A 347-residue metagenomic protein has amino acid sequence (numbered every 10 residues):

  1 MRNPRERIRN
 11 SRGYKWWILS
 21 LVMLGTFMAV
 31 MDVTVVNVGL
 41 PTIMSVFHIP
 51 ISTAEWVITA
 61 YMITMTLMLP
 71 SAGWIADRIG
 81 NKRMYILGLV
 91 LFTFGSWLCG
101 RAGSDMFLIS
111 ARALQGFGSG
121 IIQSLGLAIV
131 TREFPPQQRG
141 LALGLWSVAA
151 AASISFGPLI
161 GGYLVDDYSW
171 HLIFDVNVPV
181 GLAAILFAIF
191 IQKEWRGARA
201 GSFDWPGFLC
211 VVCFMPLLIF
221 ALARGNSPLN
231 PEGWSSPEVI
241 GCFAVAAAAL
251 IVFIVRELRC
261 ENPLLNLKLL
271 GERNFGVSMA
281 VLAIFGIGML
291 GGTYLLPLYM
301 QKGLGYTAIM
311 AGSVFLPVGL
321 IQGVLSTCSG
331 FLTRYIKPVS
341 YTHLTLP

Functional and structural regions predicted by a protein language model:
M1-N10: Short, Lys/Arg-rich, polar N-terminal cytosolic tail immediately upstream of the first transmembrane signal-anchor
Y14-L69, G73, F107, S169 (+3 more regions): Transmembrane core module of solute transporters
V22, I58, G88-L89, R112 (+4 more regions): Residue-level recognition of transmembrane alpha-helices in multi-pass small-molecule transporters/permeases
T26, M62, L89-F92, S96 (+4 more regions): Residue-level recognition of pore/gate-forming positions within transmembrane alpha-helices of multi-pass
F27, I63, W97-L98, A113 (+4 more regions): Hydrophobic residues within the alpha-helical transmembrane core of Major Facilitator Superfamily
T66-L67, W97, S155, V212 (+1 more regions): Hydrophobic/small/kink-forming positions within alpha-helical transmembrane segments of polytopic membrane proteins
L69, G73-G207, R224: Helix-loop-helix hairpins in multi-pass membrane proteins, especially solute transporters
D166-V281: Hydrophobic transmembrane-helix bundles of small-molecule transporters
